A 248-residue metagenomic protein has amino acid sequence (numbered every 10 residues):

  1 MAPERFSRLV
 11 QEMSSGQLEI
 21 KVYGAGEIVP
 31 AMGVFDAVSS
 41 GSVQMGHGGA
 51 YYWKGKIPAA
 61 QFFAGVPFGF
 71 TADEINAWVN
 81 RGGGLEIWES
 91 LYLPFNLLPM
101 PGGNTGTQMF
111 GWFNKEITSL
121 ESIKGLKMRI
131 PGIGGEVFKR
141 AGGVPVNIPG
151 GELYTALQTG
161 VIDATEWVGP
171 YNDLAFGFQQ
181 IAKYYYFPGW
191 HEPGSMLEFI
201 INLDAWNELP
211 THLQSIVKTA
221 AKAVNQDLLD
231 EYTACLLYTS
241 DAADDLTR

Functional and structural regions predicted by a protein language model:
M1-I75, G83-S240, R248: N-terminal secretory/targeting leader peptides
